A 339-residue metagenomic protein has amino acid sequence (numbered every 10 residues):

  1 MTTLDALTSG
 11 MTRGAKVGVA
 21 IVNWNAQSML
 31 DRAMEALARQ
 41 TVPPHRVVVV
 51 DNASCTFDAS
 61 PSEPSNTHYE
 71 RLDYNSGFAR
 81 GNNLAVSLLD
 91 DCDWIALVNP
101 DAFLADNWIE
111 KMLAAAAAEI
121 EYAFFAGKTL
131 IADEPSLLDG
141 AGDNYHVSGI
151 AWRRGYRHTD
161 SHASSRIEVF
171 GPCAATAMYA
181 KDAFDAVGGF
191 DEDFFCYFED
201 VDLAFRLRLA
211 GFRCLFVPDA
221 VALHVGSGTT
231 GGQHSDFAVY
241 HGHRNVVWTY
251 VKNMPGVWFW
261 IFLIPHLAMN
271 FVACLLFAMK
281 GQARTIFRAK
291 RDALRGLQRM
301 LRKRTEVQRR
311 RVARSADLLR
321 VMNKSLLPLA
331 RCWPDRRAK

Functional and structural regions predicted by a protein language model:
E35-P44: Short, acidic, metal-binding catalytic loop of nucleotide-sugar glycosyltransferases
P44-A53, E70-L72: Short beta-strand/loop segment that forms part of the nucleotide-sugar
C55-P64: Acidic helix N-cap motif at the loop->helix transition within catalytic regions of sugar-transfer enzymes
L72-D90, P100: Glycine-rich, basic loop-to-helix element that forms the pyrophosphate-binding segment of sugar-nucleotide handling
I95: Short aromatic/hydrophobic "clamp" motif used to bind/position activated sugar donors
F103-H146: Conserved donor NDP-sugar-binding/catalytic core segment of glycosyltransferases
F170-V221: A short, conserved alpha-helix in the catalytic core of glycosyltransferases
A210, C214-T305, A316, R320 (+1 more regions): Active-site-adjacent helix/loop segment of glycosyltransferases that harbors family-specific signature motifs
